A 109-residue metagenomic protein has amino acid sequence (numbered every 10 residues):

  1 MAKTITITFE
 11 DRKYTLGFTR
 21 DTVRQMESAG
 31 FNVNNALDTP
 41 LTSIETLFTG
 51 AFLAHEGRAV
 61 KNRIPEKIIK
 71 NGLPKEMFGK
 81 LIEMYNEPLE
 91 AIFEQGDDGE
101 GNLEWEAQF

Functional and structural regions predicted by a protein language model:
M1-F9, K13, R24, A29-D38 (+2 more regions): Charged interaction scaffolds used for protein-protein
G17-F18: Short linear motifs in exposed loops
S43-A54, E83: Short, hydrophobic/amphipathic alpha-helical patches that form generic packing surfaces within helical domains
